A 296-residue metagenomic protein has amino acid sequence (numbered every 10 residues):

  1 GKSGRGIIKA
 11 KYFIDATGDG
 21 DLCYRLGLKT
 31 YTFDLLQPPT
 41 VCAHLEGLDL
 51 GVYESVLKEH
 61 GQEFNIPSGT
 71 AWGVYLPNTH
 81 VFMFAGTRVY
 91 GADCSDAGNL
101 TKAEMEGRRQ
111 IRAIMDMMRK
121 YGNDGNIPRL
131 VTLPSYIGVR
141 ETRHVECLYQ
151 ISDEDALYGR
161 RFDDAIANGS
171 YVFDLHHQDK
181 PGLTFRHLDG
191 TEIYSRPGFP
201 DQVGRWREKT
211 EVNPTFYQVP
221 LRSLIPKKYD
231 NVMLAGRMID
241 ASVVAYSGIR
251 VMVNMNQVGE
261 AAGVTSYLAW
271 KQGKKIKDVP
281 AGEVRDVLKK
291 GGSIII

Functional and structural regions predicted by a protein language model:
S3-Y12, A16-I296: Flavin (FAD/FMN)-binding glycine-rich loop and adjacent Rossmann-like elements that form
